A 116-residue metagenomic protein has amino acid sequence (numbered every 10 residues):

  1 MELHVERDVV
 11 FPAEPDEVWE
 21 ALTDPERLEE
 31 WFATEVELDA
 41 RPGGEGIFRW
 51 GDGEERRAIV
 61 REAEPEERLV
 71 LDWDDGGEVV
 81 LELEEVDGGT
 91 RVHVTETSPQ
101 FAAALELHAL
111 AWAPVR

Functional and structural regions predicted by a protein language model:
M1-E37: Hydrophobic ligand-binding cavity/cleft-lining segments
V10-A13, D24-P25, G43, E66 (+1 more regions): Intrinsically disordered, low-complexity regions enriched in Ser/Pro/Gly/Gln/His and often acidic
V36-F101: Hydrophobic-ligand binding "helix-grip"
T97-R116: A conserved amphipathic terminal alpha-helix motif
